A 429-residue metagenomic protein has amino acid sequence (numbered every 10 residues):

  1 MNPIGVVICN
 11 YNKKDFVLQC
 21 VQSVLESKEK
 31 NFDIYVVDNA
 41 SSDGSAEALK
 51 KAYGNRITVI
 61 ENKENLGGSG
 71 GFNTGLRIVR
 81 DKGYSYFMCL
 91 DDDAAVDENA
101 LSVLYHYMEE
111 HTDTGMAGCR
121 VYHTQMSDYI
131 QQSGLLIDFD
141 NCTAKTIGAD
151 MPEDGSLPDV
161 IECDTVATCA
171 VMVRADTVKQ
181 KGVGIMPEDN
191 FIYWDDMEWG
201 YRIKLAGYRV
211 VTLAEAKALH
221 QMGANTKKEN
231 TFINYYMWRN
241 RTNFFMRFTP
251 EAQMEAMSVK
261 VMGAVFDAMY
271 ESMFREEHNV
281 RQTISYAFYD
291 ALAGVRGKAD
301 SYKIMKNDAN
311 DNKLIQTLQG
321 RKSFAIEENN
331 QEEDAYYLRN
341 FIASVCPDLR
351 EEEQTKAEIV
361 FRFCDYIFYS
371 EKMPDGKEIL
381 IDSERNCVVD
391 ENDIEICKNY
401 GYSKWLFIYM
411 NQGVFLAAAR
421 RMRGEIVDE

Functional and structural regions predicted by a protein language model:
Q22-N31: Short, acidic, metal-binding catalytic loop of nucleotide-sugar glycosyltransferases
S23, D38-E47, E64: A conserved acidic beta->alpha catalytic loop
N62-K82: Glycine-rich, basic loop-to-helix element that forms the pyrophosphate-binding segment of sugar-nucleotide handling
Y84-A95: Short beta-strand-to-loop acidic/aromatic patch adjacent to the donor-nucleotide binding site
E98-D138: Conserved donor NDP-sugar-binding/catalytic core segment of glycosyltransferases
I161, L205-L292: Active-site-adjacent helix/loop segment of glycosyltransferases that harbors family-specific signature motifs
D164-K217: A short, conserved alpha-helix in the catalytic core of glycosyltransferases
Q253-K322, Y400-E429: Non-catalytic, C-terminal membrane-associated alpha-helical segments of glycosyltransferases
